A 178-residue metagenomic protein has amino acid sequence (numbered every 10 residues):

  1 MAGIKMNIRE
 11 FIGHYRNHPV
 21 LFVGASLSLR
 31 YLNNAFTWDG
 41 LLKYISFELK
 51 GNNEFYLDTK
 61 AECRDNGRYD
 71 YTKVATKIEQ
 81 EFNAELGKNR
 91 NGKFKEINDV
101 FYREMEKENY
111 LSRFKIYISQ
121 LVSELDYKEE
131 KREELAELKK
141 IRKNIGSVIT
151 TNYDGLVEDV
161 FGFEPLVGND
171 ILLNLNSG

Functional and structural regions predicted by a protein language model:
M1-G178: Conserved catalytic-core helix/loop/strand module for nucleotide-ribose chemistry
